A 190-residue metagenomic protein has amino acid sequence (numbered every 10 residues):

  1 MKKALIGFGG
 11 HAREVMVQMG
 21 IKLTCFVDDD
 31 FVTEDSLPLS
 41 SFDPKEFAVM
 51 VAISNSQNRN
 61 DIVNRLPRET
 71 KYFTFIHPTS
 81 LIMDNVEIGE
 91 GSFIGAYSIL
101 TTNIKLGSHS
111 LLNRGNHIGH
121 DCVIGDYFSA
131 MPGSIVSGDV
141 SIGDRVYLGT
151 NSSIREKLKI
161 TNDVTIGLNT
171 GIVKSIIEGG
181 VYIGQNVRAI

Functional and structural regions predicted by a protein language model:
M1-P78, V187: Terminal amphipathic alpha-helical/low-complexity segments used for targeting or macromolecular assembly
F75-I190: Structural signal for interior beta-strand "rungs" in well-ordered beta-sheet cores of soluble enzyme domains
